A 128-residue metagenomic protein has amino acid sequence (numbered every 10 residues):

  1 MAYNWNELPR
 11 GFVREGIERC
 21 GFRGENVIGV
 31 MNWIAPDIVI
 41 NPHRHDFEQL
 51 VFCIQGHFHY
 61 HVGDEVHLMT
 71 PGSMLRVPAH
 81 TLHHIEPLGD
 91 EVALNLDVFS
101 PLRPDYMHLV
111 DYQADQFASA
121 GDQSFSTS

Functional and structural regions predicted by a protein language model:
M1-N26, V30, V110-S128: A short, N-terminal "cap"/entry segment at the start of jelly-roll beta-barrel domains of the cupin/DSBH fold
C20-G21, M31-N32, V39-H45, E86-L88: Short histidine-centered beta-strand/loop micro-motifs that create catalytic or ligand/metal-coordination sites
E25, H61-E65: Short strand-coil-strand connectors
W33-I34, R44-Y60: Short, conserved beta-strand element in jelly-roll/cupin
E65-A79: Short acidic-glycine-tyrosine-enriched beta hairpin
A79-D105: Ligand-binding loop in jelly-roll beta-barrel domains
